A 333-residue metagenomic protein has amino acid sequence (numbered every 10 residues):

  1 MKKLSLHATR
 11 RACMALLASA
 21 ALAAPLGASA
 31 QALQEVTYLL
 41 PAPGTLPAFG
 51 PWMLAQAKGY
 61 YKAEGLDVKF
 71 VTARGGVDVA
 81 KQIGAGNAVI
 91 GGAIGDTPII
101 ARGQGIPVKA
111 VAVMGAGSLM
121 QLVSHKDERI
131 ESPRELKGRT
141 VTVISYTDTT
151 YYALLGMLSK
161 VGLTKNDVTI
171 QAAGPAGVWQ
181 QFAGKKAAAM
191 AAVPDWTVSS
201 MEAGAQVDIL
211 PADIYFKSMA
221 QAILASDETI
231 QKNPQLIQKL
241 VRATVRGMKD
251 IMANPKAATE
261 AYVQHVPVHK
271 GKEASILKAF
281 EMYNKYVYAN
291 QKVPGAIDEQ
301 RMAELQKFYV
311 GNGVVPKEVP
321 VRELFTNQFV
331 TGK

Functional and structural regions predicted by a protein language model:
M1-H7: N-terminal secretory signal peptides that target proteins for export/translocation
A8-M14: N-terminal export leaders
P25-S29: N-terminal signal peptide c-region/cleavage motif recognized by signal peptidases
Q31-G184, A188-D195, V207-D213, K217: Short, glycine-/small- and polar/acidic-enriched structural segments that line small-molecule recognition paths
L54, M120-I130, A220-Q235, N290: A bilobed periplasmic-binding-protein/Venus flytrap-type ligand-binding module shared by bacterial periplasmic
D96, G177-V268: Pocket-lining segment of extracytoplasmic ligand-binding domains
K232-V314: Secondary-structure end/capping motifs
M302-K333: Conserved C-terminal helix/tail region of periplasmic/extracytoplasmic solute-binding proteins
